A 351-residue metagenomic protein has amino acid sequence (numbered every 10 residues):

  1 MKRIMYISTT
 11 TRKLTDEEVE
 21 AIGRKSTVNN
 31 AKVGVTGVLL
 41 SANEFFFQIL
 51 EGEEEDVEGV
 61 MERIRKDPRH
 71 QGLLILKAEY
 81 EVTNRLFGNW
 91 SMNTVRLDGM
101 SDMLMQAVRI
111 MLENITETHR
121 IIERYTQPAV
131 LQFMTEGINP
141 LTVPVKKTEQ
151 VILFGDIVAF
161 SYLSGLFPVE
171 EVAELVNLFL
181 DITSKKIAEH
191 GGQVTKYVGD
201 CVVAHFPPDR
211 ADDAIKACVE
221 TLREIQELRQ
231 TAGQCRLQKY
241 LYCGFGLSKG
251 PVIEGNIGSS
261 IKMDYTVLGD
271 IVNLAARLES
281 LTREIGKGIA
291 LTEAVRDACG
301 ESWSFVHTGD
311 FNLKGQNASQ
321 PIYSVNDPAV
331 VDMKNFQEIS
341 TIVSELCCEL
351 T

Functional and structural regions predicted by a protein language model:
M1-F154, Y162: Charge-rich, low-complexity N-terminal segments
D16-A21, E55, L274, G286-A290 (+1 more regions): Catalytic cores and conserved motifs of cyclic dinucleotide signaling enzymes
G37-A42, Q193-Y197, L237: Short beta-strand
P68, N177-G191, P208-F245, D270 (+1 more regions): Alpha-helical scaffold within the catalytic cores of cyclic-nucleotide enzymes
L74-L76, Y80-R85, Q238-N256: A short glycine-enriched loop-to-beta-strand structural element that forms part of the catalytic core of nucleotide
R124-Y125, Q132-M134, I285-T351: Intrinsically disordered, glycine/charged-rich C-terminal tails and inter-domain linkers that flank nucleotidyl cyclase
T142-D213: Catalytic NTP-binding/metal-coordinating core of nucleotidyl cyclase/transferase enzymes
L228-Q238, F245-P251, E279-D310: A short beta-strand->alpha-helix segment at the C-terminal rim of the class III nucleotidyl cyclase catalytic domain
